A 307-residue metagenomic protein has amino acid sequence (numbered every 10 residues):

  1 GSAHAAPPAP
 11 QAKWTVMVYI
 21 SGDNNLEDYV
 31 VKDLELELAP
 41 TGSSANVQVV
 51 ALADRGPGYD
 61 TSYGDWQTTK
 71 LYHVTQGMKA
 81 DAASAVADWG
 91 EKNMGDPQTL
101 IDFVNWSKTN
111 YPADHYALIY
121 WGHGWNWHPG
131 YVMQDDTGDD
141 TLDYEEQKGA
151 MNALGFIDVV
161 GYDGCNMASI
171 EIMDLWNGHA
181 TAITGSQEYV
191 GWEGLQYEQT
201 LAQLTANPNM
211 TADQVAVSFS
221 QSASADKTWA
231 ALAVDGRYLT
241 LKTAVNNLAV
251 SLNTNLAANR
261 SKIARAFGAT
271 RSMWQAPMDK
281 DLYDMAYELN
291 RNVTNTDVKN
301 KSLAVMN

Functional and structural regions predicted by a protein language model:
S2-H4: Sec/Tat signal peptide C-region and signal peptidase I cleavage site
A6-P112: N-terminal extension/subdomain marker
A9, N126-W127, Y131-N307: Terminal, contiguous helix-loop blocks that mediate binding/assembly
T15-Y19, Q48-A53, Y116-Y120, D158-Y162 (+1 more regions): Structural recognition of the beta-strand scaffold that forms the well-ordered cores of secreted hydrolase catalytic
A45, P112-D114, F156, G178-H179: Short, well-ordered loop/turn elements at secondary-structure boundaries
R55-G58, G122-N126, C165-N166: Short, internal active-site loops enriched in acidic
E91-L154: Extracytoplasmic mature domains of secreted/periplasmic and thylakoid-lumen proteins
